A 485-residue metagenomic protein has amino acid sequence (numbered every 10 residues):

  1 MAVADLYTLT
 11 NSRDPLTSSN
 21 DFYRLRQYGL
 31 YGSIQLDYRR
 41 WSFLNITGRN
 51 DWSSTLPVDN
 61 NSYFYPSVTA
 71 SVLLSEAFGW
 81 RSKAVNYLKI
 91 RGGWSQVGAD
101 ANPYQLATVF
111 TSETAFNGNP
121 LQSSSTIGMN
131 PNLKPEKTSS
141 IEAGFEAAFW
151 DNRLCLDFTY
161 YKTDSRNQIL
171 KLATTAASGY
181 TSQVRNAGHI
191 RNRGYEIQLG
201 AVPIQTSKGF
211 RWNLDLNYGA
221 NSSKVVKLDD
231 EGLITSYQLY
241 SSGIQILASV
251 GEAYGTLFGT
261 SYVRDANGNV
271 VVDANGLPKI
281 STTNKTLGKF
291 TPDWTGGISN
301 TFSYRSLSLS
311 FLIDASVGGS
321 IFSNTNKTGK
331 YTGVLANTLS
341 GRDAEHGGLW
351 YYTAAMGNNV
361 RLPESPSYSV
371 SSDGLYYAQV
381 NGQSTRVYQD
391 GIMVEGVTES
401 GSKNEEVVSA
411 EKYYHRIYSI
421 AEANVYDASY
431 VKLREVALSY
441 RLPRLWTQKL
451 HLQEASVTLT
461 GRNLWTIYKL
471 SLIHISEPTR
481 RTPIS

Functional and structural regions predicted by a protein language model:
M1-D5, F22-Y31, Q35-Y38, F43 (+5 more regions): Outer/extracellular conduits and scaffolds centered on Gram-negative outer-membrane beta-barrels
L9-S12: Outer membrane beta-barrel transmembrane domains
T17: Thiolate-centered catalytic microenvironments shared by cysteine-dependent enzyme domains
F116-Q122: P-loop NTPase nucleotide-binding/switch module
